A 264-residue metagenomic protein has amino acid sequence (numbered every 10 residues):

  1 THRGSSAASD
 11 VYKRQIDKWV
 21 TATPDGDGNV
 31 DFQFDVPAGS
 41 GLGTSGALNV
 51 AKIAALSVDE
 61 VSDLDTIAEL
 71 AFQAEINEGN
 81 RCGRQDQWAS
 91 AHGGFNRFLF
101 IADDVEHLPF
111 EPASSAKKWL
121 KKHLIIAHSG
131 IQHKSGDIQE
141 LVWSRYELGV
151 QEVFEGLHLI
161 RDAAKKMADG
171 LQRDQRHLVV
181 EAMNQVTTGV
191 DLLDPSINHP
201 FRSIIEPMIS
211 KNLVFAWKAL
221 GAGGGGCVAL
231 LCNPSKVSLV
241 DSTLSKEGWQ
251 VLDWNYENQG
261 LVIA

Functional and structural regions predicted by a protein language model:
T1-A8, Y12: Single conserved hydrophobic/aromatic residue that forms the stacking wall/gate of nucleotide- or nucleobase-binding
D10-L42, V180-A216: Helix-rich "cap/lid" substructures immediately adjacent to catalytic or cofactor-binding pockets
G41-D63: DPxDG-like acidic metal-binding loop motif
L42-T44, W217-G224: Short glycine/threonine-rich catalytic loop with a Thr-x-Gly-x-Asp
V58-R173, L231-A264: ATP-dependent small-molecule kinase catalytic core of the GHMP/sugar-kinase superfamily and closely related
L213-A219, Q250-L252: A short linear hydrophobic-aromatic micro-motif
A222-N233: N-terminal pre-core extensions flanking Radical SAM catalytic domains
